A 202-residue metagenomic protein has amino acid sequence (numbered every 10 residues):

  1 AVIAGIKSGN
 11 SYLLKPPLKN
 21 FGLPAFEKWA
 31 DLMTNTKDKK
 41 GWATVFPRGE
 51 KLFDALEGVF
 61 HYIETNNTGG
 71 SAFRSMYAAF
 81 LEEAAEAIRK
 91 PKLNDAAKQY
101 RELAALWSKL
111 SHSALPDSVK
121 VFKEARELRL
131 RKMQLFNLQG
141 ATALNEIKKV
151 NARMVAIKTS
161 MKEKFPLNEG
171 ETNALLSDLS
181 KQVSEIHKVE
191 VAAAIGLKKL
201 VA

Functional and structural regions predicted by a protein language model:
A1-T65: Long, charge-rich alpha-helical interaction segments
D54-A202: Charged, long alpha-helical assembly modules
